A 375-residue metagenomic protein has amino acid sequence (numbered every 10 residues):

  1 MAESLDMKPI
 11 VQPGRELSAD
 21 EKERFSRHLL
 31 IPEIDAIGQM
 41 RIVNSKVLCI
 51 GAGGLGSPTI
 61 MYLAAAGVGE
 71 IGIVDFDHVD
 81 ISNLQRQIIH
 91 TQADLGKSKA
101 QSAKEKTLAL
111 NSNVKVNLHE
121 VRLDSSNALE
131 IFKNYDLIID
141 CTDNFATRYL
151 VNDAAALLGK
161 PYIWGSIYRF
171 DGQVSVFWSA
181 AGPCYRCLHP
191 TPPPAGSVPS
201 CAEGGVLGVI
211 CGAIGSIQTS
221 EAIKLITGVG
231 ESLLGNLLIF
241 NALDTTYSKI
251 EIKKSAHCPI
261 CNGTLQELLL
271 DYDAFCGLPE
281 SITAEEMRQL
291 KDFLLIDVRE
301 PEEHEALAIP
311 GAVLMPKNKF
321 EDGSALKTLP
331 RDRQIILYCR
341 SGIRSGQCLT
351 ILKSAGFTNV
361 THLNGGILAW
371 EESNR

Functional and structural regions predicted by a protein language model:
A2-L48, I81, D271-G277: N-terminal charged helix/coil linker that caps or initiates catalytic domains
A2-P9, S112-S125, L129-E130, N134-I214 (+2 more regions): E1/E1-like adenylate-forming module used to activate ubiquitin-like modifiers and sulfur-carrier proteins
E16, V74-N111: Glycine-rich phosphate-binding loop and adjoining beta1-alpha1-beta2 segment of Rossmann-like nucleotide-binding folds
G38-D75: Glycine-rich adenosine-cofactor-binding loop
I50, L63, M315, G323-E372: Catalytic cysteine-centered active loop of the rhodanese-like fold, especially the PTP/DSP P-loop
G54-S57, Y62, V68, H78-V79 (+3 more regions): Residue-level detector of alpha-helix initiation sites
S126-N134, E286-Q289, D322-R331: Short amphipathic alpha-helix with an adjacent loop that forms part of the alpha/beta core around
A242-A308: Flexible, polar/low-complexity N-terminal or interdomain linker segments that lie immediately upstream of folded
